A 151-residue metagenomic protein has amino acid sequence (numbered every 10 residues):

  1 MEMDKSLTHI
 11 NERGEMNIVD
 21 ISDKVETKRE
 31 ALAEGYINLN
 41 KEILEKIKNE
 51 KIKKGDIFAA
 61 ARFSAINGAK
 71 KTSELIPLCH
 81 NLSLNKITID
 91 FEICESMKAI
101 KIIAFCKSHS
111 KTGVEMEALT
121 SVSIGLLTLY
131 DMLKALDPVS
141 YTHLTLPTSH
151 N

Functional and structural regions predicted by a protein language model:
E2-R29: N-terminal presequence-like segments and the immediate start of the first folded domain
M3-T8, E30-K53, F58: Helix-biased detector of long, well-ordered alpha-helical tracts
A31-K46, I89-K107: Acidic-glycine-rich active-site phosphate/pyrophosphate-binding loop
K48, E92, K134-D137: Signal for well-folded cores of large energy- and translation-related assemblies
K48-D90, K107-T128: Compact, glycine-rich, soluble single-domain proteins
V122-Y141: Mixed-charge, glycine-accented linear interaction segment located at domain edges/termini
T142-T148: Conserved small/polar residues in nucleotide/adenosyl-binding loops
